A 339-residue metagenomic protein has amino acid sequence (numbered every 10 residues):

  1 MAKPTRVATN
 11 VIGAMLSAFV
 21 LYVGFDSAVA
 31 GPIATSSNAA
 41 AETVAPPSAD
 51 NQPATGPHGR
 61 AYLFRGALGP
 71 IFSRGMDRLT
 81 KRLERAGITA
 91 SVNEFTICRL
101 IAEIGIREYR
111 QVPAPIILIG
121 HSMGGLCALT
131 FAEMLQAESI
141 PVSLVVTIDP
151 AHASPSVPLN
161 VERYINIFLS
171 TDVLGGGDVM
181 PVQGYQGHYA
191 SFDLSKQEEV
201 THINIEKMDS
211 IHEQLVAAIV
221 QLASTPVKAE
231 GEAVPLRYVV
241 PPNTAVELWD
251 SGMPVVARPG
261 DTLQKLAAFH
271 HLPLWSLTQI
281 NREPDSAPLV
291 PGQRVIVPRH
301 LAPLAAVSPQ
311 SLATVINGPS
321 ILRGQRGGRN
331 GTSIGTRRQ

Functional and structural regions predicted by a protein language model:
I12-V23: Bacterial N-terminal signal peptides
V23-A39: Signal peptide processing junction and immediate N-terminal pro/mature segment of secreted/exported proteins
V44-A114, T201, A233-L236: Active-site catalytic motif of lipid deacylating hydrolases and related acyltransferases
G59-A61, T80-L83, A90-F95, E103-V182: Serine-dependent carboxylesterase/thioesterase catalytic core of lipase-like alpha/beta-hydrolase/SGNH enzymes
A67, M123, P150-A151, L169-D172 (+4 more regions): Solvent-exposed coil/turn segments that connect beta secondary-structure elements in extracytoplasmic/periplasmic
L68, M76-R78, L159-P235: Lipolytic serine-hydrolase domain surface
A233-P254, P298-Q339: Intrinsically disordered, low-complexity Ser/Thr-rich linker and spacer segments in cell-wall-related proteins
Y238-H271, Q293: Primarily a LysM-type cell-wall glycan-binding module
